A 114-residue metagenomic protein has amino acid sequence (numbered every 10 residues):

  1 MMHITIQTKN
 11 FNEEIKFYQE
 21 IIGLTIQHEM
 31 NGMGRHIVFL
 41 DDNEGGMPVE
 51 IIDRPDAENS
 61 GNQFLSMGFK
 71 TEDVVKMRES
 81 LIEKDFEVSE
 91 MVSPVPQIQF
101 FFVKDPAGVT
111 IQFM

Functional and structural regions predicted by a protein language model:
M1-M2, N62-M67: Eukaryotic phosphotyrosine signaling hubs
T5-G46: Core segments of cupin and vicinal oxygen chelate
T5-Q7, G68-E72, M114: Short hydrophobic/aromatic beta-strand micro-patches that form the beta-sheet surface supporting nucleotide- or nucleic
F17, V75-S80: Short amphipathic alpha-helices within nucleic acid-binding modules
Q27, F39, E79-M114: Vicinal oxygen chelate
N43-M47, A57-E58, V74-V75: Short, charged/polar surface micro-motifs in flexible loops or helix N-caps
G45-V49, G108-I111: Short, charged/polar, Gly/Pro-enriched secondary-structure boundary elements
N59-F64, P94-V95: Short glycine-enriched loop/turn motifs at secondary-structure junctions
